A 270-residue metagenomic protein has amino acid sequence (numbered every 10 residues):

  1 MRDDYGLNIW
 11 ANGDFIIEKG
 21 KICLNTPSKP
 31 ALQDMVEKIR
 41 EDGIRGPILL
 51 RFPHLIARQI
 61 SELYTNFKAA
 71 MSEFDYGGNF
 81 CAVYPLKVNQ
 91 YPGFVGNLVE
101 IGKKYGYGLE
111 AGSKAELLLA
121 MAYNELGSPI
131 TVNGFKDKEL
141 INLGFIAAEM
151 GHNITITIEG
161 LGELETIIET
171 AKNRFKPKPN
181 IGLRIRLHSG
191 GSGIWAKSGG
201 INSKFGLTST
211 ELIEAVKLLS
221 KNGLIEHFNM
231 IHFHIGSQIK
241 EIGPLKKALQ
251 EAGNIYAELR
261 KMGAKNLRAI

Functional and structural regions predicted by a protein language model:
M1-I17: N-terminal amphipathic/basic leader segments beginning at the initiator methionine
N12-Q90: Low-complexity, highly charged intrinsically disordered N-terminal segments that act as targeting/localization
G77-N266: Active-site-proximal beta-alpha core segment in soluble small-molecule metabolic enzymes
